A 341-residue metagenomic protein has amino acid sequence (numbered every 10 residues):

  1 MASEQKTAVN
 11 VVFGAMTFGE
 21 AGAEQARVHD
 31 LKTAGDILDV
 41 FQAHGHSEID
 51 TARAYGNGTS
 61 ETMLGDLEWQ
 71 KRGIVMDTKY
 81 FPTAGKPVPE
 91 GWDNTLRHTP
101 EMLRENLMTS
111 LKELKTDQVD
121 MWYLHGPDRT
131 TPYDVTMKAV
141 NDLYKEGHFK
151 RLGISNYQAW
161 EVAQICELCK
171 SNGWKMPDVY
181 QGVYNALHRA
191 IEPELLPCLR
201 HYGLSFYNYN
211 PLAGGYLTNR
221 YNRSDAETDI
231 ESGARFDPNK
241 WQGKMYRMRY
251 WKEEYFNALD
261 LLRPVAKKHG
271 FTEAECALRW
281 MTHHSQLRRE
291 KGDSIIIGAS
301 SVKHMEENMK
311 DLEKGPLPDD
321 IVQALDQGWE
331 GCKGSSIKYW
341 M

Functional and structural regions predicted by a protein language model:
M1-V75, K145, D229-A234: N-terminal binding-site loop/beta-alpha segment at the start of enzyme catalytic domains that lines or forms
Q5-V11, G45-E48, Q70-I74, T116-D120 (+5 more regions): Short, well-ordered coil/turn segments that N-cap beta-strands
T7-V9, M16-E24, K86-V88, W92 (+3 more regions): Glycine-rich, positively charged active-site loop/lid region within alpha/beta enzyme cores that binds and organizes
F13, I49, L64, M76 (+12 more regions): Conserved, mostly hydrophobic/aromatic
M16-F18, A52-A54, K79-T83, L124-P127 (+4 more regions): Active-site beta-loop-alpha junctions enriched in small/polar residues
A21-G22, P89-E194: Glycine/proline-rich, positively charged, aromatic-decorated active-site loop/lid region on the catalytic face
L38, E61, G65, L107-L111 (+7 more regions): Generic structural signal for well-ordered alpha-helices, preferentially at hydrophobic/aromatic core positions
R247-K314: Conserved short secondary-structure transition element at the edge of the structured enzyme core that lines
